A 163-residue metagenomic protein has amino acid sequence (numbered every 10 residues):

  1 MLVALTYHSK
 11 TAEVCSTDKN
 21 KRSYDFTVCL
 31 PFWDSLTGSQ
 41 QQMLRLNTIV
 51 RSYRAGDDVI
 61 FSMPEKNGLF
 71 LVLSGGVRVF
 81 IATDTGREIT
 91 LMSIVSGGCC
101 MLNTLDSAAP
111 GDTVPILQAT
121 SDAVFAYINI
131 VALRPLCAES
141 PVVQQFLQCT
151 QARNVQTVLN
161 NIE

Functional and structural regions predicted by a protein language model:
L2-R54, C99, T104-A108: Cyclic nucleotide-binding regulatory module and flanking cytosolic helices
L36, G86, E139-V142: Alpha-helical structural elements of signaling/regulatory helical domains
D57-T120: Cyclic nucleotide-binding regulatory domains
T113-V114, A132-E163: A small-molecule sensor/coupling module
A126: Conserved active-site beta-strand element of glycosyltransferases/polysaccharide synthases
